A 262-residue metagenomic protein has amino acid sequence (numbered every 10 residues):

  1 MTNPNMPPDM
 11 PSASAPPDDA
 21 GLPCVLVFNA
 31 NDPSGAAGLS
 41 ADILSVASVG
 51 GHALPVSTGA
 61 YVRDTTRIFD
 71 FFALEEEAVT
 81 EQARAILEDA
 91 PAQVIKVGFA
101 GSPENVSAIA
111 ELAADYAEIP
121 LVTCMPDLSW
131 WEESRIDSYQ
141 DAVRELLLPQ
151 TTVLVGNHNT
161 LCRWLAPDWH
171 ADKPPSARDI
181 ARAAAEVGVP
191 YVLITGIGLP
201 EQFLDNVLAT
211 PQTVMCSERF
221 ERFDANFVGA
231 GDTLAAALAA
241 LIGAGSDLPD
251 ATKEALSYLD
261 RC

Functional and structural regions predicted by a protein language model:
N3-V27, L39-W130: Conserved N-terminal subdomain of the carbohydrate kinase-like
F28-S34, M215-G229: Short pre-catalytic strand/loop immediately N-terminal to key active-site residues, enriched for Gly-Thr
A30-A37, D64-A78, E133-S138, V143 (+3 more regions): Active-site-adjacent loop and "lid" segments of alpha/beta metabolic enzymes
S45, R163, D224-T252: Short, small-residue alpha-helix embedded
G50-L54, V214, L241-L256: Phosphate-handling active-site elements
S134-M215, P249: Conserved phosphate/ATP/ADP-binding segment of small-molecule kinases
L259-C262: Short arginine-rich
